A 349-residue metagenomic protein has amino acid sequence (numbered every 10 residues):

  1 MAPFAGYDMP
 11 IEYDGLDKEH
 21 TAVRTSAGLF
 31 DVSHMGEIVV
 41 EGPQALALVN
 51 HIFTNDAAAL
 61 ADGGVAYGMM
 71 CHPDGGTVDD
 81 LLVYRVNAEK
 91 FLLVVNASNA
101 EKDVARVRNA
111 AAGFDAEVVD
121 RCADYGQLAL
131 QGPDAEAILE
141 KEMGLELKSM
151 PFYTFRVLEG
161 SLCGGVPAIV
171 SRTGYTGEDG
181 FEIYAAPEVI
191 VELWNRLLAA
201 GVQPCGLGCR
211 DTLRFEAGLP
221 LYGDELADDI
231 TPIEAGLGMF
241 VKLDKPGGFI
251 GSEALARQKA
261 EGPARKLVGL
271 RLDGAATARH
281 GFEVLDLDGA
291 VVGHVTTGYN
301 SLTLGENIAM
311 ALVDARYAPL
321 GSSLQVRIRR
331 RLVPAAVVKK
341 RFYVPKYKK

Functional and structural regions predicted by a protein language model:
M1-G68, G76-V78, G208: Acidic, proline/glycine-enriched N-terminal capping motif
M1-I11, D17, V86-K349: Conserved, structured C-terminal
P43-T77, A135-V166: Internal amphipathic helical hairpin motif
L82-V83: Glycine-rich, Trp-frequent "lid" loop and neighboring beta-strands that shape and gate the flavin cofactor pocket
